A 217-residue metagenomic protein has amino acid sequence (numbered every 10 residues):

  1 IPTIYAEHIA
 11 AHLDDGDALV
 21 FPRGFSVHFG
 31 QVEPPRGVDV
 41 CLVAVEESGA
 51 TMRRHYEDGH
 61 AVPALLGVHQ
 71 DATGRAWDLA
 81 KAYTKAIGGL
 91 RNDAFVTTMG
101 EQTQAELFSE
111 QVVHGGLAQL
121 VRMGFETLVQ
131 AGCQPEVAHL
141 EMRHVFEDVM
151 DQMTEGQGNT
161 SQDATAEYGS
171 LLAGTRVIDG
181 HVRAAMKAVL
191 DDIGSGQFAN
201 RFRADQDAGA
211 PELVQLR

Functional and structural regions predicted by a protein language model:
I1-E33: Rossmann-fold NAD(P) dinucleotide-binding segment
T3-E7, R122, E126, L140 (+1 more regions): A broad, structural surface signal
Y5, V40-C41, L66, A80 (+3 more regions): Generic structural hydrophobic/aromatic packing signal, biased to beta-strands
V20-E110: Rossmann-fold dinucleotide-binding core
H28, Q119, N200: Short, electropositive, low-hydrophobicity segments enriched in small/polar residues
G74-D78, A82-A131, E136-T154: Active-site-proximal catalytic alpha-helix in oxidoreductases
C133-R217: NAD(P)-dependent Rossmann-like dehydrogenase/reductase catalytic/cofactor-binding core
